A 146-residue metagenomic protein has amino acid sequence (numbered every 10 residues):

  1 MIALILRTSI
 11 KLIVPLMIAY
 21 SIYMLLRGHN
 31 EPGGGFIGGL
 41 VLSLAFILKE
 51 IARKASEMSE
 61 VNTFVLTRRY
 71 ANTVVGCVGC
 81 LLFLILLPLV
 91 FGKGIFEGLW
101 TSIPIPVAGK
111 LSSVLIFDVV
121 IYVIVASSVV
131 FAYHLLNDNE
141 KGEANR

Functional and structural regions predicted by a protein language model:
R7, K11-G28: Short, hydrophobic/aliphatic alpha-helical segments
H29-L42: Short, non-helical or kinked segments that cap or interrupt transmembrane helices
S43-E50, F117-F131: Hydrophobic cores of alpha-helical transmembrane segments in multi-pass inner/ER membrane proteins, independent
L44-R69: Cytoplasmic juxtamembrane interface segments
K54-M58, I85-L99, F131: Transmembrane alpha-helix boundary signature
A71-P88: Hydrophobic alpha-helical membrane-insertion segments
P104-F117: Short aromatic-rich membrane-water interface segments that cap or initiate transmembrane helices in multi-pass membrane
N137-R146: Cytoplasmic juxtamembrane regions at transmembrane-helix boundaries
